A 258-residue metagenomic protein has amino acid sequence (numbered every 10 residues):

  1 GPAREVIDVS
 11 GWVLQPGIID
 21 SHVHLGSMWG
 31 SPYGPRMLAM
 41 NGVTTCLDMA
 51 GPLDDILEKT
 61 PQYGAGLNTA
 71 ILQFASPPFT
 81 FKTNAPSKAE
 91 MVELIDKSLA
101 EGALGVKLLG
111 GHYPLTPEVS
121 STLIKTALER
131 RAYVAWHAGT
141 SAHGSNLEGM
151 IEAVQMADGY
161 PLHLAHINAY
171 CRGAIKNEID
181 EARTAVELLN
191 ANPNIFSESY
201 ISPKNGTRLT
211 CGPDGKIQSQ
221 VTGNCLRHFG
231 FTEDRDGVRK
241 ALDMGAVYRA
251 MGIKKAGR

Functional and structural regions predicted by a protein language model:
G1-Q15: Histidine-rich, glycine-flanked metal-binding segment
V9, I18, S31-Y113, K125-A132 (+1 more regions): Divalent-metal coordination cores built from histidine and acidic residues
G17-M28, G110, V134-S141: Histidine-centered catalytic micro-motifs
S27-G30, D48-P52, Y113-T116, S141-N146 (+1 more regions): Acidic-and-aromatic substrate-binding clefts and catalytic sites of carbohydrate-active enzymes
E58-T60, K82-N84, P117-K125, G144-A157: Distinct, well-ordered alpha-helical segments
F74, A135-G139, G159-A165: Acidic, His- and aromatic-enriched active-site or binding-groove loops in soluble protein domains that engage sugars
I95, L99-L108, H112-L115, I167-R258: Active-site neighborhoods of metal-dependent hydrolases
E129-R130, Y160, A191-P193: Helix C-cap/helix->beta junction micro-motif
